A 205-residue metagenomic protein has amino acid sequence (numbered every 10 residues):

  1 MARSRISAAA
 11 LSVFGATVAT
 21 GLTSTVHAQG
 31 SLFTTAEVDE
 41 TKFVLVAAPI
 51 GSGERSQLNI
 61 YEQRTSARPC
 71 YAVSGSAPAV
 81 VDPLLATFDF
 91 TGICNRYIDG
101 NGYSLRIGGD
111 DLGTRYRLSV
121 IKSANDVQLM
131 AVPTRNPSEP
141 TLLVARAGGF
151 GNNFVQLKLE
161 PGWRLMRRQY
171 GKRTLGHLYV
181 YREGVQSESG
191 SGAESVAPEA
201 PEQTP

Functional and structural regions predicted by a protein language model:
M1-S12: Bacterial N-terminal signal peptides that target proteins for export
A16-T25: C-terminal segment of classical bacterial N-terminal signal peptides
T17, T34, A47, C94 (+1 more regions): Residues embedded in well-ordered secondary-structure elements
H27-L85, G149-V196: Extracellular/luminal recognition modules and glycoprotein regions
E62-Q128: Structured domain cores in non-transmembrane regions
G102-P205: Low-complexity intrinsically disordered segments
